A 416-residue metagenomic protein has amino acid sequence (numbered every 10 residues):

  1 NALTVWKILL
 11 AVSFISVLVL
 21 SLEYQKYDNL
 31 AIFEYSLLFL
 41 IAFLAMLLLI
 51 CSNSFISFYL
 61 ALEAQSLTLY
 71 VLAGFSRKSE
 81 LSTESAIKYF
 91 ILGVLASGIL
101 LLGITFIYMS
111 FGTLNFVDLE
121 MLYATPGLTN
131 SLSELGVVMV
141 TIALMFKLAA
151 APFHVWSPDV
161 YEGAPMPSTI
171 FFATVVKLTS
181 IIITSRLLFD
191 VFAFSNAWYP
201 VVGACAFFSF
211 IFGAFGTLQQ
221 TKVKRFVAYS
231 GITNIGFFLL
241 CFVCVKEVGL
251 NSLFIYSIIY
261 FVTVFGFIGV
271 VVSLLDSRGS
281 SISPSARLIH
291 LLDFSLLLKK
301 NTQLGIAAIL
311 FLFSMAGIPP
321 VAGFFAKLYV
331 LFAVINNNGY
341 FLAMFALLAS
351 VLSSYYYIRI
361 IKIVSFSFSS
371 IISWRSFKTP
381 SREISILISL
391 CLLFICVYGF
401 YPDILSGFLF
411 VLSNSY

Functional and structural regions predicted by a protein language model:
N1-Y416: Alpha-helical transmembrane segments of multi-pass membrane proteins predominantly involved in bioenergetics
